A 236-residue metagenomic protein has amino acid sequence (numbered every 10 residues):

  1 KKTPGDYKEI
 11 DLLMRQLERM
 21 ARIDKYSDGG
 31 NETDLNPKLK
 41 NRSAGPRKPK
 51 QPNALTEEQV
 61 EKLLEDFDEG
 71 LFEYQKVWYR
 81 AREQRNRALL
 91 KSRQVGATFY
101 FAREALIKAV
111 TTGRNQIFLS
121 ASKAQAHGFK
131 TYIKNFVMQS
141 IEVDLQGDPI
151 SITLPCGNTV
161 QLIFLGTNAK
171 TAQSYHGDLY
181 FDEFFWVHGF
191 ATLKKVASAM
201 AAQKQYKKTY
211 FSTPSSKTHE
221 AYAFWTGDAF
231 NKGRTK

Functional and structural regions predicted by a protein language model:
K1-K236: Phosphate/NTP-binding elements of NTP-utilizing enzymes
